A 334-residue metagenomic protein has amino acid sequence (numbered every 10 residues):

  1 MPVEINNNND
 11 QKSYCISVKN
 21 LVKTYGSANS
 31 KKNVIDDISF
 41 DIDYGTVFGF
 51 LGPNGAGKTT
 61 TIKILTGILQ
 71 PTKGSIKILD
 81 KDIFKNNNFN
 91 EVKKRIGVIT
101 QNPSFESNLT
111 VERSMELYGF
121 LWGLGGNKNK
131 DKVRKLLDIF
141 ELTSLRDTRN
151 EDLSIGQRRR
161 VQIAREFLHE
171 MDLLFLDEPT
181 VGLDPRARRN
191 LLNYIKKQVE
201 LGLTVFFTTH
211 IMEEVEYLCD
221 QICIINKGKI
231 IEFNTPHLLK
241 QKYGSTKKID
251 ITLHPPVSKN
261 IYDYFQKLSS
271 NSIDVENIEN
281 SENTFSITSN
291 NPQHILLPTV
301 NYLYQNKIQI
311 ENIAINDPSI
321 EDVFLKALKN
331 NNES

Functional and structural regions predicted by a protein language model:
T66: Helix-to-loop junction immediately C-terminal to a conserved catalytic motif
G74-K85, E91-V92: Conserved ABC transporter NBD signature motif
E116, F120, N127-L145, N193: Conserved ABC ATPase "signature" region
R149-L153: Conserved ABC ATPase signature
L174-E178: Catalytic Walker B motif of ABC-type/P-loop ATPase nucleotide-binding domains
N193-T288: ABC transporter nucleotide-binding domain
